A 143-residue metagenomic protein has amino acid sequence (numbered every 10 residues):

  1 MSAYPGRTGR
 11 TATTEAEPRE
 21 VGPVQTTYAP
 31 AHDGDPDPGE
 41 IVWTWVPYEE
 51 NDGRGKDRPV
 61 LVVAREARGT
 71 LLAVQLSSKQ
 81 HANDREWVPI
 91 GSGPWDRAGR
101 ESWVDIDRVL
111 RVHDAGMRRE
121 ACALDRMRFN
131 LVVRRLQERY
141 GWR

Functional and structural regions predicted by a protein language model:
M1-E15, S92-R143: C-terminal terminal-subdomain/extension
T13-Q25: Terminal targeting signals and extreme-terminal segments of soluble enzymes
Q25-A31, Y48: Short alpha-helix capping/helix-loop boundary micro-motifs
Y48, S78, R108-L110: Non-catalytic surface loops within mature trypsin-like serine protease
E50-D57, V62-D96: Compact nucleic-acid interaction/catalytic patches
